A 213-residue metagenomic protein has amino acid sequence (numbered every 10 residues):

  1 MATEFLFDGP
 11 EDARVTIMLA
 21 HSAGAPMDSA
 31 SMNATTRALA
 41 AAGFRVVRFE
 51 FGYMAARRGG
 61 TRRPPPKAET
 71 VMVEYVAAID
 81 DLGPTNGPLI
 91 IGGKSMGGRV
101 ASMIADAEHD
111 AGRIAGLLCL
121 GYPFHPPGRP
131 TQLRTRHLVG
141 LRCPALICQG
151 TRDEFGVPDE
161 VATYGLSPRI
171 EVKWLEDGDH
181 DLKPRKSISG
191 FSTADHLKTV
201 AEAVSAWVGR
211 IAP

Functional and structural regions predicted by a protein language model:
M1-L89, D179-I188: Serine-hydrolase catalytic machinery in alpha/beta-hydrolase-like enzymes
P88-G93, L120: Short beta-strand immediately N-terminal to the catalytic nucleophile in serine-hydrolase-like folds
G93-G97, A101: Gly/Ala-rich beta-loop-alpha elbow adjacent to hydrolase catalytic centers
V100-I104, G128: Hydrolases whose catalytic domains are alpha/beta-hydrolase-1, hotdog thioesterase, or metallo-beta-lactamase-like
G112-F124, G128: A conserved short beta-strand
L141, I147-Q149, D153: Short beta-strand/loop motif that positions the catalytic acidic residue of the alpha/beta-hydrolase fold
E154-E160: Conserved alpha/beta-hydrolase "acid-adjacent" motif
G178, K186-P213: Catalytic active-site module of serine/aspartate enzymes centered on a nucleophile-bearing elbow/loop
